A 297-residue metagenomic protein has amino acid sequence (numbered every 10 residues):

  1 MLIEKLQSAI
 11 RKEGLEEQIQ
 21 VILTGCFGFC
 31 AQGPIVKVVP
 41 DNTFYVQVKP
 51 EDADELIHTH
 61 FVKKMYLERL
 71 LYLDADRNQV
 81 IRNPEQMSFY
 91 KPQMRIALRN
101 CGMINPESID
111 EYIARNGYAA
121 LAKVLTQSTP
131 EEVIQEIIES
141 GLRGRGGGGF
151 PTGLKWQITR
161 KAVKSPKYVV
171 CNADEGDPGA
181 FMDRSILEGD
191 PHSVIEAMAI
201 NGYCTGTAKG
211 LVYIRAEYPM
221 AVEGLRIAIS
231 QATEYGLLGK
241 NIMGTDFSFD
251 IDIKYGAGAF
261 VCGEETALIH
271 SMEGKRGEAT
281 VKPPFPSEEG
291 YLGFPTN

Functional and structural regions predicted by a protein language model:
M1-N297: Feature of Fe-S/electron-transfer and energy-metabolism proteins that preferentially highlights extended coupling
